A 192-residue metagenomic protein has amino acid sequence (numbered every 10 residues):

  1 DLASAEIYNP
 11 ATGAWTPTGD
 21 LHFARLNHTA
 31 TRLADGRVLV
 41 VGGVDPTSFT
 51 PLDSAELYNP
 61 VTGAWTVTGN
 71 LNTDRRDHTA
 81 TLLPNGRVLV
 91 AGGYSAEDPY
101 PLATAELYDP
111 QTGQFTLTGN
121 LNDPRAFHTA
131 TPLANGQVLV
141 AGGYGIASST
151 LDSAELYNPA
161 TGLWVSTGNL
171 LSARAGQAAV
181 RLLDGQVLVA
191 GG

Functional and structural regions predicted by a protein language model:
D1-G192: Kelch-like beta-propeller repeat domains
